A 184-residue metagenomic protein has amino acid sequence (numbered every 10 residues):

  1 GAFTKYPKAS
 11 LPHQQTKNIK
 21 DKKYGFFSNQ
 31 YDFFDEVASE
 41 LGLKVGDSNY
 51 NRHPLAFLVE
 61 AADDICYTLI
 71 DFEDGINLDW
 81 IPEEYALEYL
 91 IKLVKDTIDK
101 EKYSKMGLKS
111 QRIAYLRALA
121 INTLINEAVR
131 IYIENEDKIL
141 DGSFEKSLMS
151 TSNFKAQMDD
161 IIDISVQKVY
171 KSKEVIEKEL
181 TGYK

Functional and structural regions predicted by a protein language model:
G1-L116, I125: Sequence-structural signature of the catalytic-core scaffold of metal-dependent phosphohydrolases that act on
V37, V45, V59, V94 (+4 more regions): Extended aliphatic helical segments
Y50-F57, K109-A120, K146, S150-N153 (+2 more regions): Non-transmembrane, amphipathic alpha-helical segments
C66-L69, E73-I76, I125-L140, S165-K173: Alpha-helix capping/termination and helix-coil
K105-L140, F144-L148: Long amphipathic alpha-helical segments with strong coiled-coil/leucine-zipper propensity
D137-K184: Substrate-recognition/cap regions that form aromatic- and gly/pro-loop-enriched pockets for small-molecule ligands
